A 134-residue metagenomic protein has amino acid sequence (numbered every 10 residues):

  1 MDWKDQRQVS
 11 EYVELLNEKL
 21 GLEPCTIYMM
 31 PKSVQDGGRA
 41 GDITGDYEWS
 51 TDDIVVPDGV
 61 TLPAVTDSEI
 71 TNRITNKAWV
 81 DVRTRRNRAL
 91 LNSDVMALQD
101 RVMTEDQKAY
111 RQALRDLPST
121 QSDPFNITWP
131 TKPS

Functional and structural regions predicted by a protein language model:
M1-S134: A preference for well-ordered globular domain cores that mediate specific macromolecular interactions or catalysis
